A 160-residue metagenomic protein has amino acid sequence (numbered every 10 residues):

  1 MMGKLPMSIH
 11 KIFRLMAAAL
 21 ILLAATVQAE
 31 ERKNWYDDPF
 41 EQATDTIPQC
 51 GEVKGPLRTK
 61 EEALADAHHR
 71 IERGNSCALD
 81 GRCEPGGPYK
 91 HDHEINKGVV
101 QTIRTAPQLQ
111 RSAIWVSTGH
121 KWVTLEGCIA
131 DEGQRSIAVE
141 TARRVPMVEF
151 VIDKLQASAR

Functional and structural regions predicted by a protein language model:
M2-R160: N-terminal targeting leaders
